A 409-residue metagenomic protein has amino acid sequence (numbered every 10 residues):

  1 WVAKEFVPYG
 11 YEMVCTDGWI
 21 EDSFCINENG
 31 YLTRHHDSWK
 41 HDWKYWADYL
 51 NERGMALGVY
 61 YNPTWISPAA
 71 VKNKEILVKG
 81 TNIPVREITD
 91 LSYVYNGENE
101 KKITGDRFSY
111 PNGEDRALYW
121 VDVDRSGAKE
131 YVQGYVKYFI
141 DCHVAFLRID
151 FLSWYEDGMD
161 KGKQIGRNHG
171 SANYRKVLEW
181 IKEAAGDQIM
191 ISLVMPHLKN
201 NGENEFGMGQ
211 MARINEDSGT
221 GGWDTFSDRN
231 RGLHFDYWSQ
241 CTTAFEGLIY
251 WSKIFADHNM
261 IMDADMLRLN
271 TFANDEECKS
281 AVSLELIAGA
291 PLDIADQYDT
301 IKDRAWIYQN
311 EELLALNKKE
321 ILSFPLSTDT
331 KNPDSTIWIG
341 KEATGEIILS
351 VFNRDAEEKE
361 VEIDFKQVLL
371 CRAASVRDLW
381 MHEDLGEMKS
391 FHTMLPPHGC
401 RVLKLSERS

Functional and structural regions predicted by a protein language model:
W1-Q133, K137, V144-F146, F151-I165: Aromatic-lined carbohydrate-binding/catalytic grooves of carbohydrate-active enzymes
E12-D17, L57-Y61, F146-D150, M190-L193 (+4 more regions): Structural recognition of the beta-strand scaffold that forms the well-ordered cores of secreted hydrolase catalytic
A56-A70, Y174, L178-G202: Aromatic-lined carbohydrate-recognition surfaces of secreted/lumenal glycan-active proteins
K102-I103, V123-D124, A184-D299: Glycan-recognition surfaces
E130-E183, L193-P196, K253, N259-L284: Active-site and adjacent substrate-binding regions of carbohydrate-active enzymes
K279-A281, E285-A288, D293-A295, T330-L370 (+1 more regions): Carbohydrate-binding surface patches
K366-H382: Solvent-exposed beta-hairpin/edge-strand motifs
E387-S409: C-terminal beta-strand-rich structural cap/linker in extracellular carbohydrate-active enzymes
